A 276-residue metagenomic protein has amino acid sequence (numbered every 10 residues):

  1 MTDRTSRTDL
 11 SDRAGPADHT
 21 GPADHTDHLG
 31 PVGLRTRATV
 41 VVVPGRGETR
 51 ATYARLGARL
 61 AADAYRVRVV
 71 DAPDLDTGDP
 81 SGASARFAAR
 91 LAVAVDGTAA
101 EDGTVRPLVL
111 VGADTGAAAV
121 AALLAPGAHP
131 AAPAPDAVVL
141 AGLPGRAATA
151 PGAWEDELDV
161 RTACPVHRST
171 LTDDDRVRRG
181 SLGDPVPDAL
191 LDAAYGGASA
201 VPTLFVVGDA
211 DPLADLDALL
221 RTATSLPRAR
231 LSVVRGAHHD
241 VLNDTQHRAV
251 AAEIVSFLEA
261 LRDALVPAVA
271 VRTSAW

Functional and structural regions predicted by a protein language model:
T2-D12, D18-G78: Short, surface-exposed "cap/lid" segments of acyl-processing enzymes
V40-V42, V67-V69, V138, F205 (+1 more regions): Conserved beta-strand scaffold positions in the cores of enzyme catalytic domains, especially in NTP/NDP-utilizing
V41-G47, A113, V207-G208, R235: The conserved beta1-alpha1 loop
T52, G78-G103, A119: Alpha/beta-hydrolase active-site loop
L56, V201, D215-T224: Short alpha-helix in the alpha/beta-hydrolase fold that links the catalytic acid
G97-D156: Primarily recognizes the serine-hydrolase "nucleophile elbow" in alpha/beta-hydrolase and SGNH/GDSL folds
A132-A214, A237, A251, V266-P267 (+1 more regions): The alpha/beta-hydrolase serine catalytic core
R230, R235-W276: Catalytic active-site module of serine/aspartate enzymes centered on a nucleophile-bearing elbow/loop
